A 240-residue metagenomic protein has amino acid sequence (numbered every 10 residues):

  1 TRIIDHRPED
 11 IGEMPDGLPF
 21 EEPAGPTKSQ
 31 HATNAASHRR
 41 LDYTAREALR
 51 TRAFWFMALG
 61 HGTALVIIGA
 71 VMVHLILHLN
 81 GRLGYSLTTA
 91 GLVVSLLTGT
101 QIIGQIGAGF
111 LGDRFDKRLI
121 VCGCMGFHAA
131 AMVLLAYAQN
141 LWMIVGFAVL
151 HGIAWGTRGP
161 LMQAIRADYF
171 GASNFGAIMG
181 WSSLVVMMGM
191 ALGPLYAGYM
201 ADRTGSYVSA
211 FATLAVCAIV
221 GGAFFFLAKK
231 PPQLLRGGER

Functional and structural regions predicted by a protein language model:
T1-H31, F224-K229: C-terminal membrane-cytosol helix-exit motif in multi-pass small-molecule transporters
T1-I4, A215-R240: Multi-pass alpha-helical transporter architecture, strongest for 12-TM Major Facilitator/SLC carriers used
R46-I103, A108-F110: Extracytoplasmic gate region of multi-pass secondary transporters
Q105-D116, A201-D202: Helix-to-loop junctions at the C-terminal end of transmembrane segments in multipass secondary transporters
L119-L134: Structural signature of the two symmetry-related core transmembrane helices
T157-F170: Intracellular juxtamembrane helix-capping segments at the cytosolic ends of symmetry-related transmembrane helices
A167-F175, G205: Paired intracellular helix-loop junctions of major facilitator superfamily
Y199-V216: A membrane-interface helix-boundary motif in multi-pass transporters
